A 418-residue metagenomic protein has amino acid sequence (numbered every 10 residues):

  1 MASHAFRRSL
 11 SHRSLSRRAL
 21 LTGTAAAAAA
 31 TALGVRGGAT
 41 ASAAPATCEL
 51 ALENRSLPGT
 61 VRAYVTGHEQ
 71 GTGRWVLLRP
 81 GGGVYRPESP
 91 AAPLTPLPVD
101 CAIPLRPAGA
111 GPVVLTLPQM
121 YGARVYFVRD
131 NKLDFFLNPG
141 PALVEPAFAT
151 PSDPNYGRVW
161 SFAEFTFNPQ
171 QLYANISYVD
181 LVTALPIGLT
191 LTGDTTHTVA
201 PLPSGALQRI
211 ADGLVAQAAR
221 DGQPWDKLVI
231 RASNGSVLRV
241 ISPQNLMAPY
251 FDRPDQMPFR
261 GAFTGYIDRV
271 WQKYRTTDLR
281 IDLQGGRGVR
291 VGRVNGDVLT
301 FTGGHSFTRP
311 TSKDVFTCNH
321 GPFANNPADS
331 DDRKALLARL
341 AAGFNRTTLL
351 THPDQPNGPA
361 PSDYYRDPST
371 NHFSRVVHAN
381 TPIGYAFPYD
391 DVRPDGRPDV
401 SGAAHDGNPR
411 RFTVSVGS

Functional and structural regions predicted by a protein language model:
M1-L15, T24-L33, A39: N-terminal secretory signal peptides
L21, A29-A30, Q119-R124: Charged, compositionally biased non-catalytic regions
G34-V35, P201: Short alpha-helical interface elements
A41-A43: Boundary at the C-terminal end of the N-terminal hydrophobic targeting segment
P45-S418: Extracellular low-complexity, O-glycosylation-prone Ser/Thr/Pro/Gly-rich "stalks" and linkers flanking catalytic
